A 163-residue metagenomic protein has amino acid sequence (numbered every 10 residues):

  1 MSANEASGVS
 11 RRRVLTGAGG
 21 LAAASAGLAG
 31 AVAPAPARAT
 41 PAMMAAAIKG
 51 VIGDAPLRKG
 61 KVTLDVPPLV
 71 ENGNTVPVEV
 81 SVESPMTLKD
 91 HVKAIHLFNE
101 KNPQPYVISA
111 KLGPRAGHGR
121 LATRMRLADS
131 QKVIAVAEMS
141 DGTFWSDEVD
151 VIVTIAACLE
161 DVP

Functional and structural regions predicted by a protein language model:
M1-S10, A23-S25: N-terminal secretory signal peptides
L28-T63: C-terminal segment of N-terminal export signals and the immediately downstream linker at the start of the mature
P77-P85: Short edge beta-strand/loop segments characteristic of extracellular beta-sandwich folds
P103-R126: An anionic, turn-rich surface loop/hairpin at beta-sheet edges that serves as a generic interaction/coordination patch
A128-K132: Extracellular Ig-like/FN3 beta-sandwich strand-entry sites
S140-S146: Short acidic/polar inter-strand loop motif in beta-rich domains
D150-T154: Short beta-strand edge segments in extracellular beta-sheet folds
